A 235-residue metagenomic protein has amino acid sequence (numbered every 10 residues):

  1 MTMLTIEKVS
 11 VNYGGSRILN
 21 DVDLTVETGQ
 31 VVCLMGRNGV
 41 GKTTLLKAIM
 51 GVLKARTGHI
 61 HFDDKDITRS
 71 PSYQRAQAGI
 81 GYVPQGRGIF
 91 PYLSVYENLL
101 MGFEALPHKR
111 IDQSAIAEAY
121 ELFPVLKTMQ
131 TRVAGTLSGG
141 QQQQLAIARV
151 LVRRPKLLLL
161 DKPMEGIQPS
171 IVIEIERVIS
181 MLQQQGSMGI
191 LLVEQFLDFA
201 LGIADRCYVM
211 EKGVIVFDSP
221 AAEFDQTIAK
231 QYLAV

Functional and structural regions predicted by a protein language model:
G14, S70, L93-S114, L122-P124 (+2 more regions): ABC-type ATPase nucleotide-binding domains, specifically the catalytic core motifs of the NBD
M35-R37: The feature captures the beta-strand-to-loop junction immediately N-terminal to the Walker
M50: Helix-to-loop junction immediately C-terminal to a conserved catalytic motif
G58-D66, A78, D112-I116, F217-S219: Conserved ABC transporter NBD signature motif
V133-L137: Conserved ABC ATPase signature
V150-L151: ABC ATPase C-loop
I173-G186: Helical segment within the ABC ATPase nucleotide-binding domain
